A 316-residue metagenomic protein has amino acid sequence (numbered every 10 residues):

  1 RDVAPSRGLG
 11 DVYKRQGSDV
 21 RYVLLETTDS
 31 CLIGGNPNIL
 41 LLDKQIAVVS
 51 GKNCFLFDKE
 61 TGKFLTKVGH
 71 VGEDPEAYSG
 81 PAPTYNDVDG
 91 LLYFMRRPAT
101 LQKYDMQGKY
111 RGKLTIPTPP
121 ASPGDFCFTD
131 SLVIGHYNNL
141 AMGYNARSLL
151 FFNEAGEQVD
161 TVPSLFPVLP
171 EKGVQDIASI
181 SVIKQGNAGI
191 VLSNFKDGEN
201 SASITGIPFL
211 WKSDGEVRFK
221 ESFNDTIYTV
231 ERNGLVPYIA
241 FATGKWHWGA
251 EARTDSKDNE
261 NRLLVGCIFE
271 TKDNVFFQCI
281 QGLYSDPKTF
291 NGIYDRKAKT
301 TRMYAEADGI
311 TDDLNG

Functional and structural regions predicted by a protein language model:
D2-L9, Y13: Single conserved hydrophobic/aromatic residue that forms the stacking wall/gate of nucleotide- or nucleobase-binding
V20-K52: Beta-strand-rich domains and repeat architectures in extracellular enzymes and scaffolds, especially beta-propellers
T27-S30, K63-R97, L114-P119: Blade-loop segments of beta-propeller domains
D29, G69-E76, T115-P123, L165-L169 (+2 more regions): Short coil/turn segments at the loop-to-beta-strand junctions that recur within blades of beta-propeller repeat folds
P37-L40, P81-D87, D125-T129, N139-L140 (+2 more regions): Structural signature of eukaryotic scaffold interfaces centered on beta-propeller domains
L42-S50, G90-R96, S131-G143, W211-Y228 (+2 more regions): Short beta-strand elements that form the blades of beta-propeller/WD-repeat-like and other beta-sheet-rich scaffold
R97-S148, Q158-V182: Asp-box/WD-like beta-propeller blade repeats and closely related beta-sheet repeat scaffolds
Y238-R262, K297-G316: Conserved blade-ending motifs and adjacent loop-strand segments that build the rim/top face of beta-propeller domains
